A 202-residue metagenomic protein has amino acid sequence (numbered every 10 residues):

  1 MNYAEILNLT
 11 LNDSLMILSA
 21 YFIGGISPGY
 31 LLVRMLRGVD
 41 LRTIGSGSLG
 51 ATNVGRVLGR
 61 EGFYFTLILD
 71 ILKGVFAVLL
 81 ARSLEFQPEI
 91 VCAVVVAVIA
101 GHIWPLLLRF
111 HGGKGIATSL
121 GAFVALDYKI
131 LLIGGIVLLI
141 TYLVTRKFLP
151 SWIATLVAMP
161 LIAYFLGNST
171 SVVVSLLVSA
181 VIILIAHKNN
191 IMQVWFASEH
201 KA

Functional and structural regions predicted by a protein language model:
M1-I17, F76-A93, V124-I130, A163-S175: Helix-coil boundary and interhelical linker segments in multi-pass alpha-helical membrane proteins
L11-R37: N-terminal signal-anchor transmembrane alpha helix
N12, G62-F65, L72-L106, L138: Nucleotide and nucleotide-moiety/phosphate-recognizing core
A20-G25, V98-H102, Y142, M159 (+2 more regions): Alpha-helical transmembrane segments of multi-pass membrane proteins
L31-F63, N190-A202: Cytosolic, membrane-interface loops and tails of multi-pass inner-membrane proteins
V39-G50, L107-L120, K147-A154: Short, non-helical or kinked segments that cap or interrupt transmembrane helices
G55-L58, A81-L84, G101, I116-T145 (+1 more regions): Interfacial segments of multi-pass membrane proteins
I130-L132, F148-L156, G167-S179: Loop-to-transmembrane alpha-helix initiation sites
